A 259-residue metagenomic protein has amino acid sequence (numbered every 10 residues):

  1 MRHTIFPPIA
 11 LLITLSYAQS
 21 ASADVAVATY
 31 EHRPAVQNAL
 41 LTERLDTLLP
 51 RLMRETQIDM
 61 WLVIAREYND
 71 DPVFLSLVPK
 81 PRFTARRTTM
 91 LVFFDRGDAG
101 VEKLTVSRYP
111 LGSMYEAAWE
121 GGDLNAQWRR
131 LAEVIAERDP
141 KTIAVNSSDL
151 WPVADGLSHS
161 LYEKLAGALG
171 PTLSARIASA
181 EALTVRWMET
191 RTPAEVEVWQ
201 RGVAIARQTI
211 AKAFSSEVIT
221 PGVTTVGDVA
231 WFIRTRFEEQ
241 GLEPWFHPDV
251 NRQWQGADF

Functional and structural regions predicted by a protein language model:
M1-T4: Positively charged n-region of N-terminal signal peptides that target proteins for export
P7-Y17: Bacterial N-terminal signal peptides
I13, A230-W231, F259: Polar low-complexity intrinsically disordered regions enriched in Ser/Thr and small residues
Q19-S215, V223-E238, L242: A composition/biophysics-driven feature that prefers long, compositionally simple stretches
R234-F259: Acidic, glycine-rich loop-and-beta core segments that form the ion-binding/anion-interacting portion of active sites
